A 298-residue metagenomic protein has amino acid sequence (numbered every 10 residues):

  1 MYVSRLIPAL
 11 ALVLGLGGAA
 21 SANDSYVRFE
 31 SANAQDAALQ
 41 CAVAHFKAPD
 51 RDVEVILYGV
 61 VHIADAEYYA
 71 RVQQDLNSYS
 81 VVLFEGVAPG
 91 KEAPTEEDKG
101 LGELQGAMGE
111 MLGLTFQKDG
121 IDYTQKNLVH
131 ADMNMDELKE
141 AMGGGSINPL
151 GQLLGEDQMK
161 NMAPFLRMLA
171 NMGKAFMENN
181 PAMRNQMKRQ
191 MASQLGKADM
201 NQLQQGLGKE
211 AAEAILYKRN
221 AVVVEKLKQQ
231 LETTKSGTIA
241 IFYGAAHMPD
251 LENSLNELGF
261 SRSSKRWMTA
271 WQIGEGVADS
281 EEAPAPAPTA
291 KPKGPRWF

Functional and structural regions predicted by a protein language model:
M1-R5: Positively charged n-region of N-terminal signal peptides that target proteins for export
L6-P8, R51, K235: Hydrophobic alpha-helical context, especially transmembrane and signal-peptide helices
I7-G17: Bacterial N-terminal signal peptides
G15-S21, H247: Hydrophobic membrane-targeting signal helices
S21-A214, K218, Q229, L258 (+1 more regions): Structured, acidic catalytic/metal-binding patches in enzyme active sites
E213, Y217, A221-F298: A cross-kingdom marker for long, charged
